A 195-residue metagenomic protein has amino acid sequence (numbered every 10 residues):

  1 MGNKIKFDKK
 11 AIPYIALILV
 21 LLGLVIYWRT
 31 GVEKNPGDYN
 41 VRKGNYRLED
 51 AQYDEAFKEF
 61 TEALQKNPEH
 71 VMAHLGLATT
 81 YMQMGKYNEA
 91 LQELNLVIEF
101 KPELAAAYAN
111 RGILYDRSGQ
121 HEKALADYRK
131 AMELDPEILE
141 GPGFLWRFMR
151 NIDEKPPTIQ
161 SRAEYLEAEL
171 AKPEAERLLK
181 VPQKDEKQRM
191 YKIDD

Functional and structural regions predicted by a protein language model:
G2-G23, L139-D195: Terminal, low-structured helical/coil segments at or just beyond the last alpha-helical repeat
V32-E69, G76, Q83: Alpha-helical segment of the N-proximal tetratricopeptide repeat
P36-D38, V71-M72, A105-A106, L139-E140: Helix-start (N-cap) detector for alpha-helical repeat units in TPR-like alpha-solenoids, especially tetratricopeptide
R42, G76, N110, F144-L145 (+1 more regions): Canonical tetratricopeptide repeat
E49-D50, Q83-M84, R117-S118, N151 (+1 more regions): Register position in tetratricopeptide repeats
E62-A63, L96-V97, K130-A131: Canonical positions in the second alpha-helix
